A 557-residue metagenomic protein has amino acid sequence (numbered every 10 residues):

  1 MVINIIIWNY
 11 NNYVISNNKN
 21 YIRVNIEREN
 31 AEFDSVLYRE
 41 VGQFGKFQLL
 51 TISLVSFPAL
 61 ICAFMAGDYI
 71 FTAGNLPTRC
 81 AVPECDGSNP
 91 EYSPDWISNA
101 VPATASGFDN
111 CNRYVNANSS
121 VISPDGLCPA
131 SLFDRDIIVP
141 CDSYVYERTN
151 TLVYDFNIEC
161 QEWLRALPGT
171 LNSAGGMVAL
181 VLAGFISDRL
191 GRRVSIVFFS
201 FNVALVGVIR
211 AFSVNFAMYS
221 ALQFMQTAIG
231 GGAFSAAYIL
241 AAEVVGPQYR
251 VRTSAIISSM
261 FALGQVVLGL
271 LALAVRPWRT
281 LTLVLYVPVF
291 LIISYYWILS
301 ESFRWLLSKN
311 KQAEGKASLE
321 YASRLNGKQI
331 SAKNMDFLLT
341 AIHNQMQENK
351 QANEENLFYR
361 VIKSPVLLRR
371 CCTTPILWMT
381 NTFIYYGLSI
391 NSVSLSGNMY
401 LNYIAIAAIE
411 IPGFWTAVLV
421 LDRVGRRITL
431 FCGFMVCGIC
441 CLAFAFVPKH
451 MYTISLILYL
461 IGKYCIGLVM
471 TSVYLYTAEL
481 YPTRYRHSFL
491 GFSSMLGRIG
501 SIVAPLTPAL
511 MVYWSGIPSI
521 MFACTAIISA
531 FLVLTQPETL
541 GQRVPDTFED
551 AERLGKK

Functional and structural regions predicted by a protein language model:
E27-L49, A105-L164, R324-L395, G555-K557: Flexible cytoplasmic loops linking transmembrane helices in multi-pass membrane transporters
C62, G230, Q248-Y296, S494-A504 (+1 more regions): Glycine-rich segments within core transmembrane alpha-helices of 12-TM secondary carriers
A63, G67, Q223, T227 (+3 more regions): C-terminal transmembrane bundle
G74-S131, V275-E348, A523-K557: Central mid-sequence intracellular linker of multi-pass
A166, V197, V251, A255 (+2 more regions): Conserved glycine-rich helix-kink/hinge and helix-boundary motifs of the Major Facilitator Superfamily
S173-V181, A262, V266, E410-W415 (+2 more regions): Residue-level signature of mid-helix packing/kink "hotspots" within the transmembrane helices of 12-pass Major
V181-S200: Conserved MFS/SLC helix-loop-helix module at the cytosolic interface between two early adjacent transmembrane helices
G191, F212-A217, V275, V447-P448: Helix-breaking motifs and short loop linkers at transmembrane-helix boundaries and internal kinks in secondary membrane
